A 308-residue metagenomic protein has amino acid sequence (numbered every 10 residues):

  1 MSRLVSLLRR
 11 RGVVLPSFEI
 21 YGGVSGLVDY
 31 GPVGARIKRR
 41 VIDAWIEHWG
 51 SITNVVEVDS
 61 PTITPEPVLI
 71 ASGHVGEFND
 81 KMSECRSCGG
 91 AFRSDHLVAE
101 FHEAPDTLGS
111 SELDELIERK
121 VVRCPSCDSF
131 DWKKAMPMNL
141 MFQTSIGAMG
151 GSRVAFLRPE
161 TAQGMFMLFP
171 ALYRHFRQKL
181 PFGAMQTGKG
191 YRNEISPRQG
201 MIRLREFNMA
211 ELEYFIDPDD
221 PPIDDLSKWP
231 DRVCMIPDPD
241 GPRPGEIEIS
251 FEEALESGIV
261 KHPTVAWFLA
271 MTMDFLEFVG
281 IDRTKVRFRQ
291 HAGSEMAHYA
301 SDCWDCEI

Functional and structural regions predicted by a protein language model:
M1-I308: TRNA-recognition modules of translation machinery and tRNA-sensing kinases, especially anticodon-binding
